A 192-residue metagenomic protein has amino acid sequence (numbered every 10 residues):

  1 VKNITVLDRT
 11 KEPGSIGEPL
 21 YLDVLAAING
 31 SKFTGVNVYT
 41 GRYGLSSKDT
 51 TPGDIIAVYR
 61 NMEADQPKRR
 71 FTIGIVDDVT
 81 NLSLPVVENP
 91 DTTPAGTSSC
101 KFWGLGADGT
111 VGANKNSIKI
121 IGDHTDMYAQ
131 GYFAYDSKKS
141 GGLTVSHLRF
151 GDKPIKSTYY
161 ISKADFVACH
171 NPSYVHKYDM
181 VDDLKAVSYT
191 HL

Functional and structural regions predicted by a protein language model:
V1: Substrate-recognition/cap regions that form aromatic- and gly/pro-loop-enriched pockets for small-molecule ligands
T5-D91: Peripheral docking tails and interdomain loops at the edges of cofactor- or intermediate-handling domains
E12-P13, V175-K177: Short glycine-rich, flexible loops that bind phosphorylated cofactors or substrates
G53, P67-R69, I75-T125: Thiamine diphosphate
S99-K163: Anionic-ligand anchoring segments at beta-strand to alpha-helix junctions in alpha/beta enzyme folds, i.e., glycine
M180-K185: Short, conserved loop/helix-junction motifs that constitute active-site signature segments in enzyme catalytic cores
T190-H191: Conserved small/polar residues in nucleotide/adenosyl-binding loops
